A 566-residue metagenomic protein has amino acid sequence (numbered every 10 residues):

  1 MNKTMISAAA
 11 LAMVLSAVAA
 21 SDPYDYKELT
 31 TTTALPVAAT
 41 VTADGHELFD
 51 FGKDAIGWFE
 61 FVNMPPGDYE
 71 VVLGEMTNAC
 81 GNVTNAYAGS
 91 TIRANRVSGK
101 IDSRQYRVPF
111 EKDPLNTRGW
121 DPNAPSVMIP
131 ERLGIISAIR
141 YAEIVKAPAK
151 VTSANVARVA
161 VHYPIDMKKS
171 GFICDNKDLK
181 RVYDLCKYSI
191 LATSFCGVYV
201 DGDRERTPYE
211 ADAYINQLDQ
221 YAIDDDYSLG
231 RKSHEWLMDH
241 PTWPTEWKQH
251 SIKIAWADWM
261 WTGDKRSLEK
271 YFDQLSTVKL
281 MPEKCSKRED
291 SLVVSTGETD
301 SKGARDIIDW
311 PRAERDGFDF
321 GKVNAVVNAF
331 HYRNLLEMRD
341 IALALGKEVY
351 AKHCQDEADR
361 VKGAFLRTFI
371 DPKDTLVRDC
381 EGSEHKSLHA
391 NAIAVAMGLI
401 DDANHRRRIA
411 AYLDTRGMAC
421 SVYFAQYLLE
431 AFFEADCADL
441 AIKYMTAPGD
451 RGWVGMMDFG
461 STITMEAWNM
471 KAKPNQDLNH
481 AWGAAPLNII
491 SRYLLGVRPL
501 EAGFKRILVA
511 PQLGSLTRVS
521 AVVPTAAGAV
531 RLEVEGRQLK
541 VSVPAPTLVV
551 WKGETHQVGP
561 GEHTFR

Functional and structural regions predicted by a protein language model:
M1-S7: Bacterial N-terminal signal peptides that target proteins for export
S7-S16: Bacterial N-terminal signal peptides
A20-G197, D212, D226-L229, R266 (+1 more regions): Extracellular/oxidizing-compartment recognition motifs
D22-T33, C80-G81, D356, G363 (+1 more regions): Non-catalytic C-terminal accessory modules of carbohydrate-active enzymes
Y141, V151-K232, E246-H250, M260-V327 (+2 more regions): Active-site acid/base region of carbohydrate-active enzymes
A147, I215-D224, S251-S267, F330-E348 (+3 more regions): Well-ordered alpha-helical scaffold segments within catalytic/enzyme domains
M238-T242, C380-G382, A411-A419, A447-R451: Solenoid-like repeat scaffolds
I308-G321, L376-C380, I409-R416, F424-L429 (+2 more regions): Short beta-alpha connecting loops at secondary-structure transitions that line or flank enzyme active sites
